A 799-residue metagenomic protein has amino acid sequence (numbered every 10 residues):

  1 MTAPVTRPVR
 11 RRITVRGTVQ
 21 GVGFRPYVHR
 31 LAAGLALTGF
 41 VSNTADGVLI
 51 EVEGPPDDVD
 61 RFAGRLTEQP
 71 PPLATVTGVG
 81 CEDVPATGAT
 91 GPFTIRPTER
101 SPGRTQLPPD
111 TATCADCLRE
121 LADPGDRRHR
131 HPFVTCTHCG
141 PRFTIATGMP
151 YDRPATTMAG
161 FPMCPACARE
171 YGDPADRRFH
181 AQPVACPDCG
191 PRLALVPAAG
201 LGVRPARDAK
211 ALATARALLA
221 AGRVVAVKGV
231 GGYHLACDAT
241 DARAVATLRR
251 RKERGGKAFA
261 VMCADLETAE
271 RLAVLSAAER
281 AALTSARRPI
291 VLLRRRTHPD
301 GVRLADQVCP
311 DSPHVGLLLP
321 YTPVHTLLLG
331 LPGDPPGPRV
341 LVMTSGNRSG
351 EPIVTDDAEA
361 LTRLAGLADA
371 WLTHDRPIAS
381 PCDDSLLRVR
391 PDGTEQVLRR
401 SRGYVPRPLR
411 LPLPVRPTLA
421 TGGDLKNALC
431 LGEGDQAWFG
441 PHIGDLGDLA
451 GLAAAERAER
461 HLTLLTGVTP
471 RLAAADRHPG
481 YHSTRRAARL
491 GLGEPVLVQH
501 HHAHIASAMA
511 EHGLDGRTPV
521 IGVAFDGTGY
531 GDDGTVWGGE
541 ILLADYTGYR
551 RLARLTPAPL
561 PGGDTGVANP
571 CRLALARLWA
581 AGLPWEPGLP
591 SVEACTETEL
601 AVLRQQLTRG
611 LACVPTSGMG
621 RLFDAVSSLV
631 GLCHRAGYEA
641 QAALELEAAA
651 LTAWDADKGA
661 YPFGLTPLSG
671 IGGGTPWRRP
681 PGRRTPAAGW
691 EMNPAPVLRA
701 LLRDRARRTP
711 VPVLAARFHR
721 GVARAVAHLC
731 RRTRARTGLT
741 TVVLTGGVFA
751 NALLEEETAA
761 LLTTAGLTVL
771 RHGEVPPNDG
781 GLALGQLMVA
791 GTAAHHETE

Functional and structural regions predicted by a protein language model:
M1-P183, P187-A194: Intrinsically disordered, low-complexity, mixed-charge
Q69, P154, E170, P332-L413 (+2 more regions): Internal gly/pro-rich beta-alpha loop/helix module that stabilizes soluble enzyme cofactors or their anionic handles
D83, G232-T297: A phosphate-binding glycine/aspartate-rich beta-alpha loop in the early core of alpha/beta enzymes
G190-P191, D424-A453, R457-E459, A576-P615 (+2 more regions): A contiguous, well-structured pocket-lining segment that forms one wall/lid of small-molecule binding clefts in soluble
A226, G467-P479, T737-V748: Short glycine-rich phosphate-binding loop at a beta-alpha junction
E270-S276, L327, I353-A358, D384-S385 (+2 more regions): Conserved phosphate-binding catalytic cores of ATP/NTP-utilizing and phosphoryl-transfer enzymes
G493-H504, T740-T745, A752, T758-L782: Conserved phosphate-binding/catalytic loops in two-lobed NTP-binding clefts
H501-F525, Y530-G531, P570-W579, L770-E799: Glycine-rich phosphate-binding/hydrolytic loop that grips phosphoryl groups
